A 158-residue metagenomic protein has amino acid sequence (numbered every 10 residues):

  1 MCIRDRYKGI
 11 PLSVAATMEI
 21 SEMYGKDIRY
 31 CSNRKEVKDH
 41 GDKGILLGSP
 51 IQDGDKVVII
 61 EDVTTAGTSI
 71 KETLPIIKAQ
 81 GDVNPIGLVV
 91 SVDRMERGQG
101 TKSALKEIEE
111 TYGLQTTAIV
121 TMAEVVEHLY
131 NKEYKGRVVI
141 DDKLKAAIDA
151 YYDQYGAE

Functional and structural regions predicted by a protein language model:
M1-I3: Short, small-residue-biased leader/transition segments that mark boundaries at the very start of proteins
R6, N33-E36, V92: Fold-independent oxyanion-binding glycine-rich loops and adjacent beta-strand/coil segments at enzyme active sites
R6-L12: Gly/Ser/Thr-rich loops at beta-strand to alpha-helix junctions that form or flank small-molecule/cofactor-binding
P11, K38-D42, A66-T68, E96-G98 (+1 more regions): Short, well-ordered, mixed-charge alpha-helical segments that flank or form enzyme active sites
V14-V57, T68-E72: Short, glycine/charge-rich flexible loops or terminal/linker lids adjacent to PRPP-binding catalytic cores
R34, G41-I45, D62-V63, Y151-Y155: Non-catalytic interaction surface on structured domains
L46-M95: A contiguous pocket-lining binding segment that forms or flanks enzyme active sites
P75-E158: PRPP-dependent phosphoribosyltransferase catalytic core
